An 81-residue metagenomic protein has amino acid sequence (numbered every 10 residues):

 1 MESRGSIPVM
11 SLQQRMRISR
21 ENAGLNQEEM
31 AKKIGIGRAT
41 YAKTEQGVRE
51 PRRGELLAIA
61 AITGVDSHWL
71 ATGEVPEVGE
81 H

Functional and structural regions predicted by a protein language model:
M1-N22: A short, Lys/Arg-rich alpha-helix, primarily the initiator
M1-P8, A61, H68-H81: Short, charged recognition helix plus adjacent turn of helix-turn-helix-like nucleic-acid-binding domains
Q14, G24-L25, P51-G54: Residue-level signal for the short linker/turn that defines the boundary of a DNA-recognition helix
M16, M30-A31, Y41-T44, L70: Conserved hydrophobic/aromatic packing and binding residues within compact polymer-binding modules
E21, K32, A61: Alpha-helical residues within the helix-turn-helix
G35, R52-W69: DNA major-groove recognition helix of helix-turn-helix/homeodomain DNA-binding modules
G35-P51: Recognition helix of helix-turn-helix/homeodomain-like DNA-binding domains that insert into the DNA major groove
